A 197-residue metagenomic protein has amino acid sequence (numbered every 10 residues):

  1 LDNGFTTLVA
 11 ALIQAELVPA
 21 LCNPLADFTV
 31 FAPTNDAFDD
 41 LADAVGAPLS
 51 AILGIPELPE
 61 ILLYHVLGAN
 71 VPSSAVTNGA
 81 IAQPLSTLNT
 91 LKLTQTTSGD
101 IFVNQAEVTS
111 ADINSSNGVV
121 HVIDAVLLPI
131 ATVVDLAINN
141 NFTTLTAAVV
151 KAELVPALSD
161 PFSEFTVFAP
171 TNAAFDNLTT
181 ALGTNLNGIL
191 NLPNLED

Functional and structural regions predicted by a protein language model:
L1-D197: Mature, structured domains of secreted/extracytosolic soluble proteins
